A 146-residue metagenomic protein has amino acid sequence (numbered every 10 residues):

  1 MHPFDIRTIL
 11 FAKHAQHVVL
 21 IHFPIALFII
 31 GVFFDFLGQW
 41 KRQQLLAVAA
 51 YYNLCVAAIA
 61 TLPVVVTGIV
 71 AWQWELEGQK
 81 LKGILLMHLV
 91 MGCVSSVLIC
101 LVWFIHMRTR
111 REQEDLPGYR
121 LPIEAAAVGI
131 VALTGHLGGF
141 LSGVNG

Functional and structural regions predicted by a protein language model:
M1-G146: Polytopic transmembrane helical bundles with strong interfacial aromatic enrichment
